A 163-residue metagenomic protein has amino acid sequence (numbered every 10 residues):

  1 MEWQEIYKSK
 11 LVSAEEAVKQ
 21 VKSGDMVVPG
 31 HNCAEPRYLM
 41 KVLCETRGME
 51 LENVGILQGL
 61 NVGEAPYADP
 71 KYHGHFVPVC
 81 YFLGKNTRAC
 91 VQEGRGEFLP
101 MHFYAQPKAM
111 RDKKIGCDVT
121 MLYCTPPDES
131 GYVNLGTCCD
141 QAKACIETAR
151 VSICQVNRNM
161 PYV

Functional and structural regions predicted by a protein language model:
M1-V163: Conserved alpha/beta enzyme-core scaffold
